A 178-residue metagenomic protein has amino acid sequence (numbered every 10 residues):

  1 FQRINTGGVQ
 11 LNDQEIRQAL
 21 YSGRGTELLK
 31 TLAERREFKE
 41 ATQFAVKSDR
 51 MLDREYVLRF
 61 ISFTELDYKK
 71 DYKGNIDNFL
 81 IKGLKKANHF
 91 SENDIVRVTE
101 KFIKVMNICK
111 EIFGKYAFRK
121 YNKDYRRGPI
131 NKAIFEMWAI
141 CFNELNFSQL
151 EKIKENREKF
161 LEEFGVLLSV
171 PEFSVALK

Functional and structural regions predicted by a protein language model:
F1-F173: Solvent-exposed functional surfaces
L177-K178: C-terminal beta-signal and terminal closure region of outer-membrane beta-barrel proteins
